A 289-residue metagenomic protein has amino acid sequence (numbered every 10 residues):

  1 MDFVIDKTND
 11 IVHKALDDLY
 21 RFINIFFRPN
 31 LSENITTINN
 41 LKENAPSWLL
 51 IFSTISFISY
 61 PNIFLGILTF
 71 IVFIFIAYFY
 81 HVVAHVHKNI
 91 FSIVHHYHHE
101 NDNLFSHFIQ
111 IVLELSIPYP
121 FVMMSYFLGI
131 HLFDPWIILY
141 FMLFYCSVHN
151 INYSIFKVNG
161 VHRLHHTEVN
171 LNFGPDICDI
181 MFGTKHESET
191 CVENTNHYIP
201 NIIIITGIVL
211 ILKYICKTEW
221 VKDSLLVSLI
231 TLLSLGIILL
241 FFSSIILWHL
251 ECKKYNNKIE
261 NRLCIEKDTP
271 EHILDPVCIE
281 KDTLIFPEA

Functional and structural regions predicted by a protein language model:
M1-I138, V161, E168-A289: Non-catalytic, topology-defining segments of multipass membrane proteins
V72-A77, F141-N152: Alpha-helical transmembrane segments and their membrane-interface exit regions
H149, H162-L164: Structured N-terminal alpha/beta-domain signature that marks small ligand/cofactor-binding or signaling modules
N152-G160: Interfacial helix-loop-helix junctions of multi-pass membrane proteins
